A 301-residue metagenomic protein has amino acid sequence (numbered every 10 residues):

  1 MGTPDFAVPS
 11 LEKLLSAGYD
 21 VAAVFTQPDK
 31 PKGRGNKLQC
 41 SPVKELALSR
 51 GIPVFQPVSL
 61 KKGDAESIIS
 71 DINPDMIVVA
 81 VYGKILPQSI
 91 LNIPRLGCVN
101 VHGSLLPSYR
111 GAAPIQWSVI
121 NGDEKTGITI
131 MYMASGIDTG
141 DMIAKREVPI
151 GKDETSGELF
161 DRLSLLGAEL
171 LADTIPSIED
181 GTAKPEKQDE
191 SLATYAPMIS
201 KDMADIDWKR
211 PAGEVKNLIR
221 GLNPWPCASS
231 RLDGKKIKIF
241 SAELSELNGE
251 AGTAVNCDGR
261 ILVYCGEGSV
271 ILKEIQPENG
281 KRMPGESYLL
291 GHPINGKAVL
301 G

Functional and structural regions predicted by a protein language model:
M1-R34: N-terminal Rossmann-like dinucleotide-binding module
G2, V24, A47, I77 (+7 more regions): A residue-level signal for conserved active-site and pocket-lining positions in enzyme catalytic cores
P4-F6, V58-K61, Y82-K84, S245: Short beta->alpha connector loops
A17, Q27, M76-Y195: Donor/substrate-binding cores of folate-linked one-carbon enzymes
D20, G51-P53, G97: Conserved beta-strand segments of alpha/beta enzyme cores
Q27, P31-D75: N-terminal glycine-/serine-/threonine-rich beta1-alpha1-beta2 phosphate-ribose binding loop of Rossmann-like
E190-G301: Internal anion-binding site segments
